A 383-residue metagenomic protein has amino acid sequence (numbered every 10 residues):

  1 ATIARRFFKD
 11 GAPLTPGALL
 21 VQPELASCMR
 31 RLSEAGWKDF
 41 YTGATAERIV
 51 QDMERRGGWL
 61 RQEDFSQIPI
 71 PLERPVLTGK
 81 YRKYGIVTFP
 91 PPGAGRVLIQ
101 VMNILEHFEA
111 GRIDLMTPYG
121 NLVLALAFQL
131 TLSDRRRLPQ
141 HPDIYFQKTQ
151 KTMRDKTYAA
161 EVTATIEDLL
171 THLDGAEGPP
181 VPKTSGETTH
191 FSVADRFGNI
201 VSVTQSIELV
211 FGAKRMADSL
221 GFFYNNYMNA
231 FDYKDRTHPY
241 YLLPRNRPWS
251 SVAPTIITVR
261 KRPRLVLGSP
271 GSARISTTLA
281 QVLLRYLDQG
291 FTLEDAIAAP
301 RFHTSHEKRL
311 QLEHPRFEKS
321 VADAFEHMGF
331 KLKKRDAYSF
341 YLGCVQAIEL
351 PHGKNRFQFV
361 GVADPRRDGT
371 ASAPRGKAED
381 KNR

Functional and structural regions predicted by a protein language model:
A1-A35, F40-T42, A46-G93, R154-L170 (+3 more regions): Noncatalytic scaffold domains of N-terminal-nucleophile
A35-T42, E47, N103-E106, S269-F291: Alpha-helical support elements that line or immediately flank enzyme active sites and cofactor-binding pockets
G58-R61, L170-P179, Y233-L242, M328-K333: Short Pro/Gly-enriched beta-strand edge/turn motifs at strand-loop
W59-Q62, N199-L265, Q289, L293: Active-site rim segments in enzyme catalytic domains, especially the processed small/beta chain of N-terminal
E73, S185-T188, S250-V252: Short, small/polar residue-rich loop motifs at catalytic or cofactor-binding pockets
V87-G95, T188-S192, T204-R215, S269-S276: Glycine-rich phosphate/pyrophosphate-binding beta-alpha loops
H107-S206, S219-L220, Y227, D336: Internal maturation/activation junctions in enzymes
I144, F197, N246, L279 (+1 more regions): Extended C-terminal subregions enriched in glycine
